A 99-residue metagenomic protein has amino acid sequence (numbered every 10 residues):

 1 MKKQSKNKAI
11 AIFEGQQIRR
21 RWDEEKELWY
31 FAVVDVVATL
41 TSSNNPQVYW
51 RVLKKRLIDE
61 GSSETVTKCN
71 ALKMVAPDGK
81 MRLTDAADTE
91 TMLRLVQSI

Functional and structural regions predicted by a protein language model:
M1-I99: An anion-engaging/catalytic patch
